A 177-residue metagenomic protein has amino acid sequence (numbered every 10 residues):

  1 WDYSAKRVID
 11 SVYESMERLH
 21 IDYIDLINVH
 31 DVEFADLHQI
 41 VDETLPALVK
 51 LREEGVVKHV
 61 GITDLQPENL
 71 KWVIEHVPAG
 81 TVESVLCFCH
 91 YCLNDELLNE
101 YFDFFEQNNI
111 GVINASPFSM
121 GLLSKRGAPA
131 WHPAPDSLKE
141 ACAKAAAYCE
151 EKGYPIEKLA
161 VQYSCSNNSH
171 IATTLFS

Functional and structural regions predicted by a protein language model:
W1-I9, A35-Q39: Active-site mouth loops of central-metabolism enzymes
S4-R18, Q66-E75: Short, acidic/polar
R7, S11, I27, Q162-Y163: Generic alpha-helical secondary-structure signal
E14-D36, I171: Active-site groove signature of glycoside hydrolases
V32-S177: Beta/alpha (TIM)-barrel catalytic core signal, keyed to glycine-rich beta->alpha loops juxtaposed to Asp/Glu that bind
